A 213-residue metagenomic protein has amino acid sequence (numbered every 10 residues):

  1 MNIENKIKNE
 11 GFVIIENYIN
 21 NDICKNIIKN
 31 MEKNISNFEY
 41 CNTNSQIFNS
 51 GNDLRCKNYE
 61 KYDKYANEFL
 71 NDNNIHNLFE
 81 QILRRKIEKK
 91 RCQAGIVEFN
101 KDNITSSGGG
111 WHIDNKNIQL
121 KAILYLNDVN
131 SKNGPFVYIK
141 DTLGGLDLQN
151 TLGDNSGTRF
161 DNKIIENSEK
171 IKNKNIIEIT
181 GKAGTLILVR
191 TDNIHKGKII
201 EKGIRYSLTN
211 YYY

Functional and structural regions predicted by a protein language model:
N2-N9, E16-H112: Non-heme Fe(II)-dependent double-stranded beta-helix
R85, I113, L126-P135, T142-L143: Active-site region of the double-stranded beta-helix
I104-G108, K121-A122, K132-Y138, D147-T151 (+1 more regions): A short secondary-structure junction signal
S107-N115, I194-G197: Histidine-centered catalytic micro-motifs
G110-Q119, N175, G181: A short beta-loop-beta micro-motif enriched in histidine and acidic residues
A122-L124, G203-Y213: A short hydrophobic beta-strand segment most commonly corresponding to one strand of the jelly-roll/cupin
K132-I194: Double-stranded beta-helix
